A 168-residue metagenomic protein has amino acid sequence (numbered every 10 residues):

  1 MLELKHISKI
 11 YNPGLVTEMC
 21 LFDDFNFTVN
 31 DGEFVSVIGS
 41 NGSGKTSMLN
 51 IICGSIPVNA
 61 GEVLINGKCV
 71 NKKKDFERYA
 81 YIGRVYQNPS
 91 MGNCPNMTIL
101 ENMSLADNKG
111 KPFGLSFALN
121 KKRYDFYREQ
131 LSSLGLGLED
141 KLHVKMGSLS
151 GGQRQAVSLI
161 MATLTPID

Functional and structural regions predicted by a protein language model:
M1, I10-D24, K74: A short, flexible loop at the N-terminus of ABC-type nucleotide-binding domains that lies
I38-S40: The feature captures the beta-strand-to-loop junction immediately N-terminal to the Walker
C53: Helix-to-loop junction immediately C-terminal to a conserved catalytic motif
G61-C69: Conserved ABC transporter NBD signature motif
C69-G83, N88-M91, F113-S116, N120: ABC ATPase NBD coupling module
N88, N96-P112: Q-loop/switch helix immediately C-terminal to the Walker
Q130-S148, P166-D168: Conserved ABC nucleotide-binding domain
L159: Hydrophobic anchor residue at the start of the ABC signature
